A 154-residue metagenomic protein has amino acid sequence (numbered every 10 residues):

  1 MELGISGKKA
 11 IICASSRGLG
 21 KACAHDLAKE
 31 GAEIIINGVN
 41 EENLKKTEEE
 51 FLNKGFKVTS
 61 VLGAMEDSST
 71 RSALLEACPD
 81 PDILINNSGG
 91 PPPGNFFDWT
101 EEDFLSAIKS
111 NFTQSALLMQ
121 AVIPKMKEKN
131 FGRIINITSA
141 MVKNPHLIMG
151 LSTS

Functional and structural regions predicted by a protein language model:
K9, A14-G18: Conserved glycine-rich cofactor-binding loop
A32-K46: Conserved glycine-rich Rossmann-like NAD(P)H-binding loop of the short-chain dehydrogenase/reductase
E41-E42, L62-A73, E101: The beta1-alpha1 cofactor-binding region of Rossmann-like NAD(H)/NADP(H)-dependent oxidoreductases
N87-P93: Conserved NAD(P)H cofactor-binding loop of Rossmann-fold oxidoreductase domains
N95-F97, D103-I108: Substrate-binding pocket helix/loop in short-chain dehydrogenase/reductase
M119-Q120: A short, exposed helix-loop element centered on a Lys and neighboring polar residues
I135-S154: Catalytic loop of short-chain dehydrogenase/reductase
